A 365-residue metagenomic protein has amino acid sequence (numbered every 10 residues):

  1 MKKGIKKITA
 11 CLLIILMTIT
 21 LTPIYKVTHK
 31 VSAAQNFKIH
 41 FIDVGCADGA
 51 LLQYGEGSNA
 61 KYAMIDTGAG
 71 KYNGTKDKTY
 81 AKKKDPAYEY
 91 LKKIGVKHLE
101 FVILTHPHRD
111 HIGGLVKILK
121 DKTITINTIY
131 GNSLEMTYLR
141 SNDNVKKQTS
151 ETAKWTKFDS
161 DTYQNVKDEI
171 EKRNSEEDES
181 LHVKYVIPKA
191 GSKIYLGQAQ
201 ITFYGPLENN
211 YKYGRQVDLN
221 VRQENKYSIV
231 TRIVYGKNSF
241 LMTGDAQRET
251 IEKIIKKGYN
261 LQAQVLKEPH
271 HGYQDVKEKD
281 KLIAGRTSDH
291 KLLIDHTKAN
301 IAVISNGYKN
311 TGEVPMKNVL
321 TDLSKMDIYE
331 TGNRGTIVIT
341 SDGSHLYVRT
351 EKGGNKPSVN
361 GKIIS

Functional and structural regions predicted by a protein language model:
G4-K26: Sec-dependent N-terminal signal peptides of Gram-positive bacterial secreted proteins and lipoproteins
M17, V31-H98, E177-Q262, I337-S365: Core dinuclear metal-dependent hydrolase active-site scaffold
C46-D48, K71, P107-G113, M136-L139 (+5 more regions): Active-site environment of divalent metal-dependent phosphoester hydrolases
G55-E56, A60-A63, G70-G131, M136-T137 (+2 more regions): Active-site metal-binding motif and surrounding structural segment of the metallo-beta-lactamase
G70-K83, Y138-D161, V276-R286: Short, flexible/disordered intra-domain loops and linkers
G114-I118, E252-K257, K279, S288-H296 (+1 more regions): A short acidic, amphipathic alpha-helical/loop segment
T128, L134-T202, R222-Q223, I301-S365: Binuclear metal-ion centers of metallo-dependent hydrolases, dominated by the metallo-beta-lactamase
